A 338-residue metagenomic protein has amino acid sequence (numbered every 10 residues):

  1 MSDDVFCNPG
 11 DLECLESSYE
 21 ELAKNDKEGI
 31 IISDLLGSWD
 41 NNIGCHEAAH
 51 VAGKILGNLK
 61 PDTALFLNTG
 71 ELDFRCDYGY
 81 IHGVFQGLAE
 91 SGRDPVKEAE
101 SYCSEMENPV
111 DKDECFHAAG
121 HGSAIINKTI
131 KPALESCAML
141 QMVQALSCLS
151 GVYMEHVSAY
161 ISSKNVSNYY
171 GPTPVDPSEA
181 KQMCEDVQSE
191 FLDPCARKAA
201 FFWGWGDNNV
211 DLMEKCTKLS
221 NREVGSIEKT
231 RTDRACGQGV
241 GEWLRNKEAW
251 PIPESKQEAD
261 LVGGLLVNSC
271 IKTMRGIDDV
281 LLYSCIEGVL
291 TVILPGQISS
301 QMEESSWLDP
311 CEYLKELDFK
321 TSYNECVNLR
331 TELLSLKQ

Functional and structural regions predicted by a protein language model:
M1-Q338: Non-catalytic tandem-repeat scaffold regions and their flanking low-complexity/translocation tails
